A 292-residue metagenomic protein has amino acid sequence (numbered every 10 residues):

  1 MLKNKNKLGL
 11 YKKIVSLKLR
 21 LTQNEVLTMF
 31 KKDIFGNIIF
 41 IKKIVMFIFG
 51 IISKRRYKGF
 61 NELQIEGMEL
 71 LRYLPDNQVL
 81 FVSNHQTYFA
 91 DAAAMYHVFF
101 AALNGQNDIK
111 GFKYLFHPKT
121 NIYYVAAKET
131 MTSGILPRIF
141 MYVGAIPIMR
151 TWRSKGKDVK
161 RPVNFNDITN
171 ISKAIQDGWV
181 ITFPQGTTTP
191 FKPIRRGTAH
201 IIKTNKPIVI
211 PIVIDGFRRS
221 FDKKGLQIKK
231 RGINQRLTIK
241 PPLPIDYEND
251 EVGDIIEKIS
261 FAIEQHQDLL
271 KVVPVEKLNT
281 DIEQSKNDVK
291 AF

Functional and structural regions predicted by a protein language model:
L2-L19, K157-F292: Non-catalytic C-terminal accessory region of glycerolipid acyltransferases and related lyso-lipid remodeling enzymes
G9-Q64, A94, G134-V143: A transmembrane-helix-recognition feature enriched in membrane-embedded lipid enzymes and envelope glyco-/phospholipid
K42, R55-E62, V125, G156-P162 (+1 more regions): Short, flexible loop segments at the rims of nucleotide/cofactor-binding pockets, characterized by
S53-Q86, Y96: Helix-to-loop junction immediately C-terminal to a conserved catalytic motif
I65, Y124, A145-P147, V209-P211 (+1 more regions): Conserved beta-strand scaffold positions in the cores of enzyme catalytic domains, especially in NTP/NDP-utilizing
I65-M68, S133, F165-I168: Structural motif corresponding to alpha-helix initiation and N-cap regions
Y73, I139-F140, A174, I201: Structural alpha-helical scaffold elements that stabilize or flank donor/cofactor-binding regions in carbohydrate
P75, V79-D158: Catalytic core of membrane glycerolipid acyltransferases/transacylases, capturing the structured, soluble-facing
